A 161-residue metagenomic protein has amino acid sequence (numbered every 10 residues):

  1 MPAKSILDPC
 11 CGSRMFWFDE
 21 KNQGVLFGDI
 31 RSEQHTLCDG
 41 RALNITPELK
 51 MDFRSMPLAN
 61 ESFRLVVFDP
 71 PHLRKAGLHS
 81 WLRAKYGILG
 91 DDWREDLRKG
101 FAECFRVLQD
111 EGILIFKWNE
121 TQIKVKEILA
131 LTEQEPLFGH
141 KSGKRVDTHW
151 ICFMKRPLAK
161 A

Functional and structural regions predicted by a protein language model:
M1-A161: Class I S-adenosyl-L-methionine-dependent methyltransferase catalytic core
